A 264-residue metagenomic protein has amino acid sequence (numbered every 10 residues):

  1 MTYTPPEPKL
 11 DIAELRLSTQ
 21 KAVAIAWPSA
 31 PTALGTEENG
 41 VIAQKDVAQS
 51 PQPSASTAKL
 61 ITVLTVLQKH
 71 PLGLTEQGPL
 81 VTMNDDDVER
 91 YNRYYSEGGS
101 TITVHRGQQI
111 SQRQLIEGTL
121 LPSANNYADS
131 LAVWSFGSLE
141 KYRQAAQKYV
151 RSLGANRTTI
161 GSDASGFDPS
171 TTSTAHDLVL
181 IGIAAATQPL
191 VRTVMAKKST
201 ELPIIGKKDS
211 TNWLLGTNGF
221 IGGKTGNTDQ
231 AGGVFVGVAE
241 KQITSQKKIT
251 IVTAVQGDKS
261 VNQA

Functional and structural regions predicted by a protein language model:
M1-K9, S18, T244-S245, K259-A264: Domain-scale selection of a single, long terminal region that carries the protein's primary operational module
Y3-H176, I183-A186: Active-site-adjacent loops and short helices of periplasmic peptidoglycan-processing enzymes
P169-T172, D177, G182-A264: Domain-terminus/edge residues, biased toward the C-terminal soluble/receptor-binding domains of extracytoplasmic
